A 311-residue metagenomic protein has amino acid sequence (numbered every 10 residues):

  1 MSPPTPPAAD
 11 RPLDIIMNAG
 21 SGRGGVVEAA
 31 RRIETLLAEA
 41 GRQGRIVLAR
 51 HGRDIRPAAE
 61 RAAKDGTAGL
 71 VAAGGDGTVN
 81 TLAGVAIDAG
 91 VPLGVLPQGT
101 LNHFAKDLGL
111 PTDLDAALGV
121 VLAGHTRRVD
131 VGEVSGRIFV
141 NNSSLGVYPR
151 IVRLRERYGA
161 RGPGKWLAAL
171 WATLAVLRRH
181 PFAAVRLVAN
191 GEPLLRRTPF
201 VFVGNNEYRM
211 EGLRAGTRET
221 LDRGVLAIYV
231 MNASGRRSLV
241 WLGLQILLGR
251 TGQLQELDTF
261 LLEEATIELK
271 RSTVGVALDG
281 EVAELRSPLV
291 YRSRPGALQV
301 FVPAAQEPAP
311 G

Functional and structural regions predicted by a protein language model:
M1-L70, N80, E307-G311: ATP/NTP phosphate-donor binding region
P3, V26, A189-N190, L195 (+2 more regions): ATP/nucleoside-binding phosphotransfer catalytic cores, i.e., glycine-rich phosphate-binding loops
A19, A73-G75, L96-Q98: Glycine-rich beta-strand-to-loop/alpha-helix junction loops that act as flexible
V27-A29, L82-A86, K106-L108, R214-A215: Short amphipathic alpha-helical segments
E39-A40, A49, I87-P92, Q98-F200: Catalytic core of DAGKc-family lipid kinases
I55, G77-L82, H103, V129: Short glycine/serine/threonine-rich phosphate/pyrophosphate-binding segments that cradle anionic phosphate groups
R137-G146, R150, L195-R196, F200-G204 (+5 more regions): Short hydrophobic-aromatic micro-motifs
R157-A168, V203, R209-S238: Gly/Ser/Thr-rich active-site loops/lids in small-molecule metabolic enzymes that frequently grip phosphoryl groups
